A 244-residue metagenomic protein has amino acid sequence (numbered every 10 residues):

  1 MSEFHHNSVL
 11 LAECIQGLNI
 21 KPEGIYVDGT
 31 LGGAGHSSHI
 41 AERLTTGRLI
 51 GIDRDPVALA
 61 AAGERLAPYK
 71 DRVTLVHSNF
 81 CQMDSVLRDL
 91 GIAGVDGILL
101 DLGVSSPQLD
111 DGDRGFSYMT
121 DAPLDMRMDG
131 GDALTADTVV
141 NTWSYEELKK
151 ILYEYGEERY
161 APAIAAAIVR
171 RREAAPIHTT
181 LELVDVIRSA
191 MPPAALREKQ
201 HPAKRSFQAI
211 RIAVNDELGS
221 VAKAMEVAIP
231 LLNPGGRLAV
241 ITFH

Functional and structural regions predicted by a protein language model:
M1-H244: S-adenosyl-L-methionine-dependent methyltransferase catalytic core, i.e., the SAM/SAH-binding region
